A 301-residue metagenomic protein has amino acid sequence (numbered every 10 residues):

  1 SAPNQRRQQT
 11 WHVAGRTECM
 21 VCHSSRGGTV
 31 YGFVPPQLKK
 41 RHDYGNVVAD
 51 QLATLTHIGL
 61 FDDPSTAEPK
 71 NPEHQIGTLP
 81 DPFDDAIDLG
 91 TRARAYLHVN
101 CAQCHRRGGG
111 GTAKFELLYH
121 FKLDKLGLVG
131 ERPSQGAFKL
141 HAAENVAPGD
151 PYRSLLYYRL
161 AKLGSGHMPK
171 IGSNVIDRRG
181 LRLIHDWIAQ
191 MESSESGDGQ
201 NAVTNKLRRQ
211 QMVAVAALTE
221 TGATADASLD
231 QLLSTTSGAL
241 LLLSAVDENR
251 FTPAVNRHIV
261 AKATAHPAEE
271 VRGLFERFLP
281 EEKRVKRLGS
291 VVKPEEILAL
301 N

Functional and structural regions predicted by a protein language model:
S1-G197, L288-N301: Sequence context surrounding c-type heme c attachment/ligation sites in exported
S193-L300: Long, ordered, helix-rich scaffold segments
